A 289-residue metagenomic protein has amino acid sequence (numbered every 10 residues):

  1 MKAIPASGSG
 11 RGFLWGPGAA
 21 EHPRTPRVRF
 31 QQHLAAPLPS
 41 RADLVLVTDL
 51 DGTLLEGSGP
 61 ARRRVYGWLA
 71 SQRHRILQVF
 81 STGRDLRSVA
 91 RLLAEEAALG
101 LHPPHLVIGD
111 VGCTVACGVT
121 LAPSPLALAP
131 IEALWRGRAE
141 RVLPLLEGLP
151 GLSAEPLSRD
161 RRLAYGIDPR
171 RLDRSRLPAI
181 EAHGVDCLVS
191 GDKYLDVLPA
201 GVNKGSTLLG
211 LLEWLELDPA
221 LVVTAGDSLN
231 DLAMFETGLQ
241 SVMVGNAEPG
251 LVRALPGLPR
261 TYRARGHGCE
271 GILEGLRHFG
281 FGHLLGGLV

Functional and structural regions predicted by a protein language model:
M1-L50, A61-R63, G67, S71 (+1 more regions): Non-catalytic pre-domain segments flanking phosphatase-related domains
A36-P37, R41, A61, L198 (+1 more regions): Mg2+-dependent phosphoryl-transfer enzymes with acidic/Ser/Thr/Gly-rich catalytic loops
V45-V47, L106, V223: Hydrophobic "anchor" residues on beta-strands that sit immediately upstream of conserved functional sites
G59-A154, N246: Active-site phosphate-binding/coordination module
L93-E95, R176-I180, L251-P256: Short, aromatic/basic amphipathic alpha-helical patches
A139-T237: Conserved acidic, metal-coordinating active-site core of Asp-based, Mg2+-dependent phosphoryl-transfer enzymes
